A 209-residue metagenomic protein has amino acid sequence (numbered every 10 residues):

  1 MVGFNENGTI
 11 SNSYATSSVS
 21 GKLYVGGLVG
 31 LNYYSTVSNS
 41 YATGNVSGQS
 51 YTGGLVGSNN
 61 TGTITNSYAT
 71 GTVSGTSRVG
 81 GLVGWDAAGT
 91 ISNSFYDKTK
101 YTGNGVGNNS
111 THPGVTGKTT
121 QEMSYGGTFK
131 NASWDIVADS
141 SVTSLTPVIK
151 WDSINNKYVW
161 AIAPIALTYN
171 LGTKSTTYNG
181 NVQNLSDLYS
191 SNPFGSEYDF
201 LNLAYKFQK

Functional and structural regions predicted by a protein language model:
M1-N170: Predominantly extracellular beta-rich ligand-binding scaffolds that present long acidic/polar faces for carbohydrate
W151-K157, A161-K209: Solvent-exposed beta-strand/loop surfaces, strongest in extracytoplasmic domains of secreted and cell-surface proteins
